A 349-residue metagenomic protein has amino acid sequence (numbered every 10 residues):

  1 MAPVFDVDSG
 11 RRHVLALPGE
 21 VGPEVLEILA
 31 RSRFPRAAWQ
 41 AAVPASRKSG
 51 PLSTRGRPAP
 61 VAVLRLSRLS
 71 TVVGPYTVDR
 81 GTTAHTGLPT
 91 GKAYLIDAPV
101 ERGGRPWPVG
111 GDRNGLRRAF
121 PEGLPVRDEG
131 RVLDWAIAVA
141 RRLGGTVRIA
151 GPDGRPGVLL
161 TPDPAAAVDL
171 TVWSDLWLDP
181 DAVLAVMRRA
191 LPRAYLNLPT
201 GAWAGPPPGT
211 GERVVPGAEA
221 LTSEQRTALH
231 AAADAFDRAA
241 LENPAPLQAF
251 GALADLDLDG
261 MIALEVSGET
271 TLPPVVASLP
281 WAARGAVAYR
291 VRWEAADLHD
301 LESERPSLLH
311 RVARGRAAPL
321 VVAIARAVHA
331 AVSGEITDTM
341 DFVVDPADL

Functional and structural regions predicted by a protein language model:
M1-L349: Acidic (Asp/Glu-rich) sequence patches and key acidic residues that form negatively charged surfaces used
